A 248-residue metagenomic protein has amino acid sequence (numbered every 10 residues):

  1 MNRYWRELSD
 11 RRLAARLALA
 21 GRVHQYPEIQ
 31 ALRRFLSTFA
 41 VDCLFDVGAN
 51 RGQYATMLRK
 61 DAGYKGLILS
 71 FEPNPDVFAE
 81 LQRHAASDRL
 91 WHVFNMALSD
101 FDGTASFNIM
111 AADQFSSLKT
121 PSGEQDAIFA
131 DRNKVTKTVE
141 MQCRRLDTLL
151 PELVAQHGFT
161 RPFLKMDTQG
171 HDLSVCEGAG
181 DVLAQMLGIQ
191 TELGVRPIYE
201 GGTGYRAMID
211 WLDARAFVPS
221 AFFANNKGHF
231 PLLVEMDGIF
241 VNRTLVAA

Functional and structural regions predicted by a protein language model:
M1-A248: Phosphate/nucleotide-binding beta-alpha loop and adjacent structural elements of enzyme active sites
